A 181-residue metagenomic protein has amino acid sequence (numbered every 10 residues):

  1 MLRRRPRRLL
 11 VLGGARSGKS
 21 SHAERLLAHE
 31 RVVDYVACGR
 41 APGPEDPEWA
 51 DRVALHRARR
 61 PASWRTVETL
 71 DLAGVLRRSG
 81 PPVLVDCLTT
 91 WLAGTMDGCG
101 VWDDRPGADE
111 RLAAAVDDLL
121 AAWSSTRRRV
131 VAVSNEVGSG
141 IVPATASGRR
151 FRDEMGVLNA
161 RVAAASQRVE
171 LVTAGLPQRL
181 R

Functional and structural regions predicted by a protein language model:
L2-R78: Conserved P-loop
L10, L84, V131-V133: Structural motif
A23, H56, L84, N135 (+1 more regions): Residue-level signal for inorganic ion chemistry
V33, V83, R168-L171: Short, well-ordered beta-strand core segments
A41, T90, G138-G140: A short, flexible beta-alpha/helix-coil linker loop
P44-D118: Conserved inter-motif catalytic segment of the P-loop NTP-binding fold
T95-R181: Replace "adjacent to P-loop NTPase cores in ATP/GTP-dependent enzymes" with "adjacent to NTP-binding cores
